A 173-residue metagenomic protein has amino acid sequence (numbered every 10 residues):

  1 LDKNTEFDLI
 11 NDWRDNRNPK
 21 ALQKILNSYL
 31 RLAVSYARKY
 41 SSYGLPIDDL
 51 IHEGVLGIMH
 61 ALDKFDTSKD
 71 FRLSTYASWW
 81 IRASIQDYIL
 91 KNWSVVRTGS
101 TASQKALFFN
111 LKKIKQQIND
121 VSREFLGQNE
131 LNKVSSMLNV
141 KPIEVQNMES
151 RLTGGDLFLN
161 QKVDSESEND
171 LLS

Functional and structural regions predicted by a protein language model:
L1, A102-S173: Charged, low-cysteine interdomain linkers and short loop/connector segments that bridge structured helical modules
L1-R97, F109-D120: Alpha-helical promoter-recognition and RNA polymerase-docking modules of transcription initiation factors, dominated by
